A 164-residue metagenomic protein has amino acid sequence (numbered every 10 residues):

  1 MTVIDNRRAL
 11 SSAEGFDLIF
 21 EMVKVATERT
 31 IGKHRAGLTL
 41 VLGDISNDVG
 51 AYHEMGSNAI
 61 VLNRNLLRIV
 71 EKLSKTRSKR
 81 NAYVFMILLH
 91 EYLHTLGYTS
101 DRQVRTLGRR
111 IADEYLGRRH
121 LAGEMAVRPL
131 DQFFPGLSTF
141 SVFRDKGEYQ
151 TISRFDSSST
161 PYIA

Functional and structural regions predicted by a protein language model:
M1-G50, E54-I69, T99-A164: Metalloprotease/metallohydrolase-associated module, dominated by Zn2+-dependent proteases
V61-L89: Short acidic, glycine/tyrosine-flanked loop/strand segments centered on an H-E-D-like triad
A82-T99, R105: Active-site recognition of the HExxH zinc-binding catalytic motif
